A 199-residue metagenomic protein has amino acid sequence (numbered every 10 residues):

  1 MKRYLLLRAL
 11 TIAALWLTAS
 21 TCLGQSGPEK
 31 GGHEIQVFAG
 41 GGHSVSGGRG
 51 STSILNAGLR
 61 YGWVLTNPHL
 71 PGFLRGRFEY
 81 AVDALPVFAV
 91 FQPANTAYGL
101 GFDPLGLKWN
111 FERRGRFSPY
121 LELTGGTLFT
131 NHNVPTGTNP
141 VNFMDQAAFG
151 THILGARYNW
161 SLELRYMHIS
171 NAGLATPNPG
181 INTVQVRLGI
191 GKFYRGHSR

Functional and structural regions predicted by a protein language model:
M1-E29, R195-R199: Cleavable N-terminal export/targeting peptides
G24-G32, T66-F78, E112-S118, L154-W160 (+1 more regions): Short loop/turn motifs that connect adjacent beta-strands in outer-membrane beta-barrel proteins
G31-H33, S51-A57, T96-D103, F117 (+2 more regions): Residues that define the transmembrane beta-barrel architecture of outer-membrane proteins
H33-A39, G76-A84, P119-G125, W160-L164 (+1 more regions): Transmembrane beta-strands of outer-membrane beta-barrel proteins
A39-V45, W63, A84-V90, G125-N131 (+3 more regions): Transmembrane beta-strands of outer-membrane beta-barrel pores
V45-G47, Q92-A94, N131-G137, A172-N178: Extracellular loop and loop/strand-boundary signature of outer-membrane beta-barrel proteins
A57-N131: Gram-negative (and chloroplast) outer-membrane scaffold detector with strong preference for beta-barrel transmembrane
L59, I153, I181-R199: Outer-membrane beta-barrel "beta-signal"
